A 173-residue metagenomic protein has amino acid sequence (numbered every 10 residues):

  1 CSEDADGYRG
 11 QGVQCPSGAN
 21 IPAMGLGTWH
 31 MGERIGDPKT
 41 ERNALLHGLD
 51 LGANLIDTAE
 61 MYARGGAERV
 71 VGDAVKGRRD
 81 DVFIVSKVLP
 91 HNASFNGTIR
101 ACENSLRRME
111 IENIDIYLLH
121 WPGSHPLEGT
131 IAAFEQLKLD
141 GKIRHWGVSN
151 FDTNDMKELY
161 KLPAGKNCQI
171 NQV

Functional and structural regions predicted by a protein language model:
C1-Q11, P122-V173: Beta/alpha (TIM)-barrel catalytic core signal, keyed to glycine-rich beta->alpha loops juxtaposed to Asp/Glu that bind
C1-V82: N-terminal binding-site loop/beta-alpha segment at the start of enzyme catalytic domains that lines or forms
Q14, I21-G25, N54-L55, D81-K87 (+3 more regions): Structural preference for beta-strand elements that scaffold enzyme active sites
G18, H47-A53, R108-I111, D140 (+1 more regions): Alpha-helix termination/capping residues and helix-transition junctions
G27-K39, S86-N96, H120, H125: Active-site mouth loops of central-metabolism enzymes
I35-L49, S94-M109, L127-T130, N154-E158: Short, acidic/polar
G65-R69, I99, T153: Short, surface-exposed alpha-helical segments at coil->helix boundaries
T98-L118, Q136-D140, K161-L162: CE4/NodB-like, metal-dependent polysaccharide N-deacetylase domain that modifies extracellular/periplasmic N-acetylated
